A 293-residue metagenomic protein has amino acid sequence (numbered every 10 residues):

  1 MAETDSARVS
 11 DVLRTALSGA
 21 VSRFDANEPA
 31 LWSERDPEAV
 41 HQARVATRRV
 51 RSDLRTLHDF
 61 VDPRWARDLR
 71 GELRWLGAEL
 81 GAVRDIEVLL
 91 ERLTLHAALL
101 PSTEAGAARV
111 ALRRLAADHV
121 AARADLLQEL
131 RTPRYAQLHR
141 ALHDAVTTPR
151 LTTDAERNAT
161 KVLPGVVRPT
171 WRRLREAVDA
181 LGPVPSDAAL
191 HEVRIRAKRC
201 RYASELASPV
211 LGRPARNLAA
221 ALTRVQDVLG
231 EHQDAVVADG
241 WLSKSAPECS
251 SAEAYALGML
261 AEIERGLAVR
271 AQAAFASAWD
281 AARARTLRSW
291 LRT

Functional and structural regions predicted by a protein language model:
M1-T293: Function-determining surface determinants
